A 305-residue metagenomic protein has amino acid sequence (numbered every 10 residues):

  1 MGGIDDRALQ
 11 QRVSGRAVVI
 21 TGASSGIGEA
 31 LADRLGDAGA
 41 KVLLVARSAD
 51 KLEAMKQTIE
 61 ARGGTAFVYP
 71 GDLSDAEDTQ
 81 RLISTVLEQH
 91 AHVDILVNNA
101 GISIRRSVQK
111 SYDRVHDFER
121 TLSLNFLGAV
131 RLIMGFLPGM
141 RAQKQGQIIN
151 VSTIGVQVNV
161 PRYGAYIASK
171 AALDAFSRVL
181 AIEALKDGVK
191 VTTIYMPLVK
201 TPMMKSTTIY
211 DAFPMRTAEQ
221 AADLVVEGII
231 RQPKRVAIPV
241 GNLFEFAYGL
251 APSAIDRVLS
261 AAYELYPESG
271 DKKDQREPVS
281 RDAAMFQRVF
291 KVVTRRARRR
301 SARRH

Functional and structural regions predicted by a protein language model:
A17, S24-S25: Conserved glycine-rich cofactor-binding loop
A40-M55: Conserved glycine-rich Rossmann-like NAD(P)H-binding loop of the short-chain dehydrogenase/reductase
D50, P70-R81, V115: The beta1-alpha1 cofactor-binding region of Rossmann-like NAD(H)/NADP(H)-dependent oxidoreductases
S103-E119, R162: Conserved mid-core segment of classical short-chain dehydrogenase/reductases
I133, S169: Active-site helix of classical SDR
V158, V179-K190: Active-site-adjacent segment of SDR/Rossmann-fold oxidoreductases
T193, Y210-G249, S253, R257 (+1 more regions): C-terminal helical subdomain
